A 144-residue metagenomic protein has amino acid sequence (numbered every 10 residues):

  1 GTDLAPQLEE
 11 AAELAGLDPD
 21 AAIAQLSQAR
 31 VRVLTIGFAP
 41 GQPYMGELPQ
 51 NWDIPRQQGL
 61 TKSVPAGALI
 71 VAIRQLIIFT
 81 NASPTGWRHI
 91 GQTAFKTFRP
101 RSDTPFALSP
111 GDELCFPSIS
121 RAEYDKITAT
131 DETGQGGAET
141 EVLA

Functional and structural regions predicted by a protein language model:
G1-A144: Conserved "landmark" site that anchors the functional core of diverse proteins
